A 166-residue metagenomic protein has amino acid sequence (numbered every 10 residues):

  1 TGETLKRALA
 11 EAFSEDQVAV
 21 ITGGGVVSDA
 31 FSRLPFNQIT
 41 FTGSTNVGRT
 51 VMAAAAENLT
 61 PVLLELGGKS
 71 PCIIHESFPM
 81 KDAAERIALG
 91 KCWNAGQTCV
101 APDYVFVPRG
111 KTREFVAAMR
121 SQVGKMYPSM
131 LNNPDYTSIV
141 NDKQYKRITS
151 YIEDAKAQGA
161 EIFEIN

Functional and structural regions predicted by a protein language model:
T1-V26: PLP-dependent aminotransferase-like
E3, R7, E11, R33 (+2 more regions): Short, well-ordered alpha-helices that flank and scaffold nucleotide-derived cofactor binding pockets
A10-S14, R33, A157, I165-N166: Short, charged helix-to-loop "capping" segments that act as catalytic/coupling loops
Q17-V20, A30, I73, S138-I139: Conserved beta-strand positions that form and line the central face of beta-propeller blades
T22-A30, L34-P35, G43-T50: Beta-loop-alpha module in the N-terminal Rossmann-like domain of NAD(P)-dependent dehydrogenases, especially those
Q38, S44-N166: ALDH superfamily catalytic-core signature
